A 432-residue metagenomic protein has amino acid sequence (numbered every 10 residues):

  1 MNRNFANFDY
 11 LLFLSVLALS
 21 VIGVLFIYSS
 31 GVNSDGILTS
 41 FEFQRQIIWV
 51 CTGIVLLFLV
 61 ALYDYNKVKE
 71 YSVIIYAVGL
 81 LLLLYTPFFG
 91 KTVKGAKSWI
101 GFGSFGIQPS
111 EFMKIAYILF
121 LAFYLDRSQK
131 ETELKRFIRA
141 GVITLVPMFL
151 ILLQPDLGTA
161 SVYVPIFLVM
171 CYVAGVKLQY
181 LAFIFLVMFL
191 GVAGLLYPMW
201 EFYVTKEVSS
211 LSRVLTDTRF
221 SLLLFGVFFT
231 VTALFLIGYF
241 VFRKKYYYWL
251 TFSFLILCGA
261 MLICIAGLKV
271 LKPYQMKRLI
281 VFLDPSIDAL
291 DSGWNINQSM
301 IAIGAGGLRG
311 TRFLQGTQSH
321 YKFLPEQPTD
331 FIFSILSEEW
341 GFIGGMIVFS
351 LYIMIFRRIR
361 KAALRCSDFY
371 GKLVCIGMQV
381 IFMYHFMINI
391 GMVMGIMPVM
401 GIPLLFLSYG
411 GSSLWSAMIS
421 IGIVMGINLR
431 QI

Functional and structural regions predicted by a protein language model:
M1, I388-I432: A juxtamembrane structural motif centered on a specific transmembrane helix
M1-S15: Flexible extramembrane loops and terminal tails that flank transmembrane helices in small membrane-associated subunits
N4-A6, R136-F137, Y321-L324, C366-S367: Helix-boundary and loop/linker segments of multi-pass membrane transporters
A6, S20, S299: A short, flexible N-terminal coil/short beta segment enriched in small residues
F13-S29, N33-D291, S334-M394, I419 (+1 more regions): Hydrophobic alpha-helical transmembrane segments of multi-pass inner membrane proteins, especially in bacterial systems
G103, H320, L405: Short pre-catalytic strand/loop immediately N-terminal to key active-site residues, enriched for Gly-Thr
D156-S161, T311-G316, Q327-T329, M400 (+2 more regions): Transmembrane helix boundary and interhelical junction motifs in multipass membrane proteins
V281-I332, W340-G344: TM-adjacent membrane-interface loops and short helices in multi-pass inner/ER membrane proteins
